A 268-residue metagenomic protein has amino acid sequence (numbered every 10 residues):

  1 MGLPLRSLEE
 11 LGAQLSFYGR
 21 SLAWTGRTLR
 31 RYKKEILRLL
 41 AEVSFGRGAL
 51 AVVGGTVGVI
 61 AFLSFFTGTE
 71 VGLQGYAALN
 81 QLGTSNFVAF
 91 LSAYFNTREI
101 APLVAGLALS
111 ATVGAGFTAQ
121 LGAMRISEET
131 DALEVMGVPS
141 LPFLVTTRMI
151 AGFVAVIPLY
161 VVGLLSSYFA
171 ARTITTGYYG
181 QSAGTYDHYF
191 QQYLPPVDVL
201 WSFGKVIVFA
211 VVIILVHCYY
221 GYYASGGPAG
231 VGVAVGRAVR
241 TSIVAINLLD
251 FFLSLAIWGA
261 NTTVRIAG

Functional and structural regions predicted by a protein language model:
M1-R38, Y220-S225: Short, membrane-interfacial amphipathic segments enriched in basic
R27-L37, A41-T56, I243: Membrane-interface helix starts
G48, V52, I100, V104 (+3 more regions): Selective transmembrane-helix segments that form parts of the transport pathway or gating/packing helices in multipass
L50-T69, L249-F252: Hydrophobic alpha-helical transmembrane segments of multi-pass membrane transport/permease proteins
T67-T97, V162-I207, V216-V235, A260-G268: Membrane-interfacial helix-loop-helix connectors in multipass membrane proteins
S85-D131, V216: Hydrophobic alpha-helical transmembrane segments of multi-pass membrane transport proteins
L121-T146, P228-V231: Short cytoplasmic-facing helical segments at TM-TM junctions of multi-pass membrane proteins
G221, V244, L248-V264: Membrane-helix cytosolic exit motif
